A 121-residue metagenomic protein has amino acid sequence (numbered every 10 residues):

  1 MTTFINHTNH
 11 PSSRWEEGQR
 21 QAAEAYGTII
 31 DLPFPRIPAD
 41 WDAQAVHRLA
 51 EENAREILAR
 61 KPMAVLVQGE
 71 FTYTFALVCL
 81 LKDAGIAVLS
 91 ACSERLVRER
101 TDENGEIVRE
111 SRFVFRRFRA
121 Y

Functional and structural regions predicted by a protein language model:
M1-P62, A76-C79, D83-Y121: Long, low-complexity, Lys/Arg-enriched
M63-G69: Short glycine-rich phosphate-binding loop at a beta-alpha junction
T72: Conserved histidine-centered catalytic loops in small-molecule metabolism enzymes
